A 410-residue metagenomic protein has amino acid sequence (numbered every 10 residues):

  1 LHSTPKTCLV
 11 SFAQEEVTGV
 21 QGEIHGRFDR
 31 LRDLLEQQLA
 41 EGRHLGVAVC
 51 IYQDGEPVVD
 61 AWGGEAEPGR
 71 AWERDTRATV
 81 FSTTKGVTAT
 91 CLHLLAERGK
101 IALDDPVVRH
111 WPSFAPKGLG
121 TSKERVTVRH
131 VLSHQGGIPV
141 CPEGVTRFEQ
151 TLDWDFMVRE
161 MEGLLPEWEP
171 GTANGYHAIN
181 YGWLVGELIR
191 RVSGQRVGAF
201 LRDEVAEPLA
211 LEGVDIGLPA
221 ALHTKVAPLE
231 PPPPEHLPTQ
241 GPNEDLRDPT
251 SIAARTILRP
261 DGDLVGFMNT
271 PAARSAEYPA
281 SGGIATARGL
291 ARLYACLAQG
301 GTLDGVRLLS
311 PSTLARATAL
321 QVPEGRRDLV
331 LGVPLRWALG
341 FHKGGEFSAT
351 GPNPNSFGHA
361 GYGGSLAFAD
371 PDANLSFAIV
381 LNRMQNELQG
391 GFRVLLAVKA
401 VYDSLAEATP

Functional and structural regions predicted by a protein language model:
G22-F81, P116: Short, conserved catalytic-motif segment at the N-terminal edge
L35-E36, G55, R77-V107, V185-R190 (+2 more regions): Active-site SXXK
E56-A61, R109, R147-E169, Q195-E212 (+1 more regions): Short, charged, amphipathic alpha-helices and their helix-cap/turn boundaries
W72-D75, L164-G171, Y181-W183, T270-P279: Flexible glycine/proline-enriched surface loops and loop-helix/loop-strand junctions
R74, T79-T83, V87, E97-P139 (+4 more regions): Active-site helix/loop module of the DD-peptidase/beta-lactamase fold, centered on the serine-lysine SxxK catalytic
H134, Y181-L188, E277, S281-L303 (+1 more regions): Active-site-proximal alpha-helical segments within enzyme catalytic domains
L229-A287, A319-D372, A408-P410: Active-site Gly/Thr loop motif
Y278, Q299, T313, T318-R326 (+1 more regions): Short, gly/Ser/Thr-rich active-site loops of penicillin-recognizing serine hydrolases
